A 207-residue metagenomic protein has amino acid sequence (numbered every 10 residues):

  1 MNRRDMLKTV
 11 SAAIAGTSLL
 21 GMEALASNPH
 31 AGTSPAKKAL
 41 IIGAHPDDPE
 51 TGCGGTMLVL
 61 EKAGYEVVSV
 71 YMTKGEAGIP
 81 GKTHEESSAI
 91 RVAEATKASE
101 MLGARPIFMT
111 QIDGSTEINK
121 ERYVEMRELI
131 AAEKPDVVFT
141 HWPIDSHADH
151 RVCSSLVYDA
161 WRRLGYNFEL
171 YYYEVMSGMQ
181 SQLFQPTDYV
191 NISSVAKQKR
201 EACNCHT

Functional and structural regions predicted by a protein language model:
R3, K8-A12, G16, A26-I42 (+1 more regions): Metal-dependent de-N-acetylase/amidase catalytic core
R3-L19, A26-E133, R162-R163: Active-site rim/loop-helix segments in enzyme catalytic domains that contact anionic ligands
